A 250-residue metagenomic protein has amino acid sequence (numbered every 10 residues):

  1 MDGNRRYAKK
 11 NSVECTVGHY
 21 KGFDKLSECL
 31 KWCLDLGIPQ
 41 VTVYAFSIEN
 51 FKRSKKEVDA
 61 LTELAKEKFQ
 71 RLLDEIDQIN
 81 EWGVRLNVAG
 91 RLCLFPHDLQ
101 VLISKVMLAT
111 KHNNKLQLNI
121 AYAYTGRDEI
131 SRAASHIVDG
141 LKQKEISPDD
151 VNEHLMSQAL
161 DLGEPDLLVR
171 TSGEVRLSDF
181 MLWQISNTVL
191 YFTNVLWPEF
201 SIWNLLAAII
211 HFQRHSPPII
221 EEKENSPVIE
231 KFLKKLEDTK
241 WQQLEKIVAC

Functional and structural regions predicted by a protein language model:
M1-C250: Flexible, compositionally biased loop and terminal segments
